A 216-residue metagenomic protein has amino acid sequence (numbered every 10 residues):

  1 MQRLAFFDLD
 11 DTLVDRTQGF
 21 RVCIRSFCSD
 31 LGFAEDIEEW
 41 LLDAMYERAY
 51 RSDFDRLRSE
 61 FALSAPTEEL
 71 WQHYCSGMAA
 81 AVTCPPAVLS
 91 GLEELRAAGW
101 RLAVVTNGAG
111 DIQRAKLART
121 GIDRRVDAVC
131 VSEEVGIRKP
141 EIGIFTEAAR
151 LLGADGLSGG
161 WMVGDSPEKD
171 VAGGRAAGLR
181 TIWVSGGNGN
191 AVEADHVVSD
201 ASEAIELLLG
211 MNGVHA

Functional and structural regions predicted by a protein language model:
M1-R3, E93-R96, R101-A216: Asp-based, Mg2+/Mn2+-dependent phosphohydrolase catalytic module
M1-S90: N-terminal helical cap/lid subdomain that shapes the substrate entry/recognition surface in HAD-like hydrolases
